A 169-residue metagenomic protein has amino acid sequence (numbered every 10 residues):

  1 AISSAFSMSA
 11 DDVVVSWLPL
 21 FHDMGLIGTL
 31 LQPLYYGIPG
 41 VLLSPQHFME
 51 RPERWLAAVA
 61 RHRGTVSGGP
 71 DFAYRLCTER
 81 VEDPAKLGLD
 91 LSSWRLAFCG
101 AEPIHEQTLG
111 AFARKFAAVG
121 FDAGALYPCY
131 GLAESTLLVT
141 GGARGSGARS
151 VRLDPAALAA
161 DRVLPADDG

Functional and structural regions predicted by a protein language model:
A1-V13, D23-T65, R80-P84, R144: Conserved AMP-binding/adenylation subdomain of ANL enzymes
D11-V15, L91-W94: Active-site lining segments that contact anionic ligands and/or coordinate catalytic metals
S16-W17, L43-P45, C99-G100: Thr-Gly-centered strand-to-loop micro-motif
L18-H22: AMP-binding (ANL) adenylation modules
E50, F72, Q107: Conserved active-site and cofactor/substrate-binding residues in soluble primary-metabolism enzymes
E53, D71-F72, E102: Alpha-helix N-cap/helix-start capping motif
G64-G68, R80-G169: Gly/Ser/Thr-rich phosphate-binding loop
